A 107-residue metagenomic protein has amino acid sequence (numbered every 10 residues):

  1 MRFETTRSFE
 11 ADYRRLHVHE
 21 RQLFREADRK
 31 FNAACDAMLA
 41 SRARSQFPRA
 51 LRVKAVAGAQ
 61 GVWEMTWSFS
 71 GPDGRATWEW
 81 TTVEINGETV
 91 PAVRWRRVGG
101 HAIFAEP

Functional and structural regions predicted by a protein language model:
M1-D73, T81-P107: Basic, Lys/Arg-enriched alpha-helical interface segments
W78: Acidic, metal-associated active-site segment
